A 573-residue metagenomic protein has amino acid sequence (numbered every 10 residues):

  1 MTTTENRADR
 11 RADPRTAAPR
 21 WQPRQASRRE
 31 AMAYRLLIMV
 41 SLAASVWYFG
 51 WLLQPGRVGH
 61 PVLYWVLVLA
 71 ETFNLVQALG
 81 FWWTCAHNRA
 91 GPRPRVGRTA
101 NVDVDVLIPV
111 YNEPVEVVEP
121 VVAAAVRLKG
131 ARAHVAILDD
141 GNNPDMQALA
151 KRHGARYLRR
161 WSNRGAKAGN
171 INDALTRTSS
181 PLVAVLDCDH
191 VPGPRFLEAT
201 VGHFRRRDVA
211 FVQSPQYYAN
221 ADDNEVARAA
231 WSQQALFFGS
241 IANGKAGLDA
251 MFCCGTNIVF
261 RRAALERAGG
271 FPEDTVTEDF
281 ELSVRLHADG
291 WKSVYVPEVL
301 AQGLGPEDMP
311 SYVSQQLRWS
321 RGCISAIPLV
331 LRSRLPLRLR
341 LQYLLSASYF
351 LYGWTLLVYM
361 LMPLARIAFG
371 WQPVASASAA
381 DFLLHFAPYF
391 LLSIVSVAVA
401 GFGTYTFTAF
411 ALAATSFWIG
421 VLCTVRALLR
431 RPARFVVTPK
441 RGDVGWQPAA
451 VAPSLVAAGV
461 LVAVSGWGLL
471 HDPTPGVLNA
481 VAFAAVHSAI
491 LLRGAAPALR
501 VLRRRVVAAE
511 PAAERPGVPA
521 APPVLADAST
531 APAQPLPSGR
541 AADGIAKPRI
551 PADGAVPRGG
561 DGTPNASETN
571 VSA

Functional and structural regions predicted by a protein language model:
M1-A100, A150, Q342, Y352 (+2 more regions): N-terminal membrane-anchoring/stem segments of glycan-assembly enzymes
T84, R159-L182, P194-V276, H287-A288 (+1 more regions): Long helical/loop segments within the catalytic core of UDP-sugar-dependent glycosyltransferases, especially the large
D103-D105, H134, E281: Cell-envelope/extracellular polymer assembly enzymes that use nucleotide-activated donors
A123-R132: Short, acidic, metal-binding catalytic loop of nucleotide-sugar glycosyltransferases
A133-G141, L158: Short beta-strand/loop segment that forms part of the nucleotide-sugar
D139-M146, S162-N163: A conserved acidic beta->alpha catalytic loop
D187-V191: The conserved acidic donor/metal-binding loop of glycosyltransferases
R285-A301: Catalytic donor-sugar/metal-binding loop of nucleotide-sugar-dependent glycosyltransferases
